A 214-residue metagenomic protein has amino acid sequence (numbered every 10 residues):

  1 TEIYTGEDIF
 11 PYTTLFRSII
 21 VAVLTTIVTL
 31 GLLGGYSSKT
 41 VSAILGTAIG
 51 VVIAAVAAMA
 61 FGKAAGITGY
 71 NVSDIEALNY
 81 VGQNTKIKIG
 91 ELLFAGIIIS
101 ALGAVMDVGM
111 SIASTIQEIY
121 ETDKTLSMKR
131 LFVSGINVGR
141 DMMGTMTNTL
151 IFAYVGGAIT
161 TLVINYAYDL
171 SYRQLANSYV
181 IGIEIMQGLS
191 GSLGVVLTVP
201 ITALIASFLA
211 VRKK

Functional and structural regions predicted by a protein language model:
E2-T14: Single conserved hydrophobic/aromatic residue that forms the stacking wall/gate of nucleotide- or nucleobase-binding
P11-L24: Structural signature of hydrophobic alpha-helical transmembrane segments
G35, V56-L92, A158-G182: Short helix-loop junctions at transmembrane helix boundaries
A43-V51, G82-Q83, I87-I99, T145 (+3 more regions): Pore-lining and gate-forming transmembrane alpha-helices of multi-pass membrane transport proteins
L45-G62, D141-G157: Hydrophobic alpha-helical membrane-insertion segments
A48-V52, F61, L92-G109, V155: Hydrophobic transmembrane alpha-helices
L102-I112, I116-L162, D169: Helical hairpin unit composed of two closely spaced alpha helices linked by a short loop
A153-V155, I159-K214: Hydrophobic alpha-helical transmembrane segments of membrane transport and translocation systems, primarily multi-pass
